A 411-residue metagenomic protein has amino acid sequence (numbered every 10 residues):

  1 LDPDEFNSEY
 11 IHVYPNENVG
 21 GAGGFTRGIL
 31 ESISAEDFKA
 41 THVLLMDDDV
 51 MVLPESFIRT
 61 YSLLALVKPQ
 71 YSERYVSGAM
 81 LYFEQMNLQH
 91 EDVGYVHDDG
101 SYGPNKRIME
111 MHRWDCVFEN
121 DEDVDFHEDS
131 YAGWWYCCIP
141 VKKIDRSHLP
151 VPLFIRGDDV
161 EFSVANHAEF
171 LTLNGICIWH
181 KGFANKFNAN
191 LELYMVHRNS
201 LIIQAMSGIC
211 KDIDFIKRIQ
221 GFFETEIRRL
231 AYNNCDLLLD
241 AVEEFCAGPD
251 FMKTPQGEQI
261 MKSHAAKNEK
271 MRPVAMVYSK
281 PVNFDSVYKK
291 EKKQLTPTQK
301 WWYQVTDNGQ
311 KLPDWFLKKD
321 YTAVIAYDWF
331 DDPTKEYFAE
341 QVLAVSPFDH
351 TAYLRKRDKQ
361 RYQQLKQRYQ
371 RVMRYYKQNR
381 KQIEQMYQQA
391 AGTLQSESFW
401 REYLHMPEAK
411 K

Functional and structural regions predicted by a protein language model:
L1-Y14: Acidic donor-binding segment of Leloir-type glycosyltransferases
N16-A35: Glycine-rich, basic loop-to-helix element that forms the pyrophosphate-binding segment of sugar-nucleotide handling
D37-M51: Short beta-strand-to-loop acidic/aromatic patch adjacent to the donor-nucleotide binding site
E55-P104: Conserved donor NDP-sugar-binding/catalytic core segment of glycosyltransferases
R107-Y136: A recurrent flexible, glycine/aromatic-enriched loop bordering the glycosyltransferase active site that acts as
A132-Y136, D145-V164, E169-I178, N188-L191: Donor nucleotide-sugar recognition loop
H180-R198: Nucleotide-sugar-dependent glycosyltransferase catalytic core
R198-K411: Terminal low-complexity segments of carbohydrate-biosynthetic enzymes
